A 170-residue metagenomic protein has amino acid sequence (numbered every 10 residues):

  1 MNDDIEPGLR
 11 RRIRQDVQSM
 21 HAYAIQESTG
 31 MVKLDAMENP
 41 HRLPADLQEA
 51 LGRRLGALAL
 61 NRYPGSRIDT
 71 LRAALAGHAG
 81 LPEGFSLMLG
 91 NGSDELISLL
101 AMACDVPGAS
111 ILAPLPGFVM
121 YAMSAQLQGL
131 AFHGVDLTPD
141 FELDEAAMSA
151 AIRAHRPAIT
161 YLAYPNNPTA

Functional and structural regions predicted by a protein language model:
N2-D94, L99: N-terminal small-domain helix-loop-helix segment of the aminotransferase-like
A59-A170: Conserved core of the PLP fold type I
